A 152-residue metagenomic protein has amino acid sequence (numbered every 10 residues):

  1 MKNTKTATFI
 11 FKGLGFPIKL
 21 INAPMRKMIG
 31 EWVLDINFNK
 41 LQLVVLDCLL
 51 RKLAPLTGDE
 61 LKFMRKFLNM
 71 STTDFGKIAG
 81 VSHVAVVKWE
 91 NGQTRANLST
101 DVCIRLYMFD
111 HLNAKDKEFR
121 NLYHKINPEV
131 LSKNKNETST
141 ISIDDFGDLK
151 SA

Functional and structural regions predicted by a protein language model:
M1-P55, N113-A152: N-terminal flexible/basic segments that precede or flank functional cores
L43, D47, F63-K66, K88 (+3 more regions): Charged/polar, solvent-exposed surface patches and flexible loops
P55-M70: Short, amphipathic alpha-helical "recognition" segments used to contact nucleic acids or chromatin
L61, F75-G76, V86-W89: Conserved hydrophobic/aromatic packing and binding residues within compact polymer-binding modules
K66-S82: Short, compact, well-ordered microdomains
G80-A96: Recognition helix of helix-turn-helix/homeodomain-like DNA-binding domains that insert into the DNA major groove
Q93-R105: Short, basic-rich loop-to-helix N-cap that marks the start of a DNA-contacting helix
